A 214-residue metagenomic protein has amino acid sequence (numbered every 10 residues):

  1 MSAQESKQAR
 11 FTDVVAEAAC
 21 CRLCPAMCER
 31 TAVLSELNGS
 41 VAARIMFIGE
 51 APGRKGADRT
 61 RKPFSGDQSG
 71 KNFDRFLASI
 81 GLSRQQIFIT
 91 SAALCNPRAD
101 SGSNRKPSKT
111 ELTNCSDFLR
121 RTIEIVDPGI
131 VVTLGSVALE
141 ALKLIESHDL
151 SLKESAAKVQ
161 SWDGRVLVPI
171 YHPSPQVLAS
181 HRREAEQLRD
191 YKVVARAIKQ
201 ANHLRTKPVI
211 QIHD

Functional and structural regions predicted by a protein language model:
S2-E154, V159-Q200, L204: A polyanion-binding, active-site-adjacent surface
P173, K207-D214: Extended, histidine- and acidic-residue-enriched regions that form the cofactor-binding/catalytic faces
